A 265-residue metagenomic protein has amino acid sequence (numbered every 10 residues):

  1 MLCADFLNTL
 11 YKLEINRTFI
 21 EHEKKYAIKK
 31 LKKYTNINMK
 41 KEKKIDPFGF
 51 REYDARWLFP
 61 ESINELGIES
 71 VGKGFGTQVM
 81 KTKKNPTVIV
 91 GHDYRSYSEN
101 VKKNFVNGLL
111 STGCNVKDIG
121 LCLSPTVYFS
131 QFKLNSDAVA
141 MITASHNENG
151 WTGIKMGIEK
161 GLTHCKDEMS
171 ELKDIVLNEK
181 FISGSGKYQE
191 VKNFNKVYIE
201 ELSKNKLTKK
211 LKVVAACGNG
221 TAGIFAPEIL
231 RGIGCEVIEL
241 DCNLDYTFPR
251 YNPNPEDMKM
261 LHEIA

Functional and structural regions predicted by a protein language model:
F6-L7: Short hydrophobic targeting helices and cationic amphipathic motifs that mediate membrane/organellar targeting
L13, H22, Y26, L31: Cationic, low-complexity basic patches in intrinsically disordered or flexible, solvent-exposed regions
M39-F105, S111-T112, K192-L211: An N-terminal, well-structured beta->alpha segment
Y53, H92, I142, A215-G218: Active-site flanking residues adjacent to catalytic metal/cofactor-binding acidic residues
T87-W151, E228-A265: N-terminal small/polar loop signature for handling phosphorylated ligands or for N-terminal nucleophile
T152-A265: Gly/Ser/Thr-enriched, mixed-charge loops and adjacent short helices that form phosphate/oxyanion-binding elements
